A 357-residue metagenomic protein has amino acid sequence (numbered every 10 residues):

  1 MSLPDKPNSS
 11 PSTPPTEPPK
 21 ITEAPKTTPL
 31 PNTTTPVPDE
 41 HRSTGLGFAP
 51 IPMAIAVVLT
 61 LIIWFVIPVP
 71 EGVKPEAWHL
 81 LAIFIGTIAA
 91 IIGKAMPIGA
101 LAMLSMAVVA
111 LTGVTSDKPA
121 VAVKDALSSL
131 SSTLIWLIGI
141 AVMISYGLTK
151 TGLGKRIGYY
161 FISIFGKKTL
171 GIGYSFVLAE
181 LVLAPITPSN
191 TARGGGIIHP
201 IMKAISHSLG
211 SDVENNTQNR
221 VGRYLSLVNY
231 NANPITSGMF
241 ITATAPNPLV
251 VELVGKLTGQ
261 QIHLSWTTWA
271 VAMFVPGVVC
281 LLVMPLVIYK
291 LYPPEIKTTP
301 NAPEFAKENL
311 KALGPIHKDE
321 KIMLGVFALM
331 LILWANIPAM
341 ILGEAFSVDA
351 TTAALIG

Functional and structural regions predicted by a protein language model:
M1-L137, T268-G357: Hydrophobic transmembrane alpha-helices of multi-pass small-molecule transporters
G45, L209-K297: Membrane-core helix-loop-helix motifs of multi-pass transport proteins
V69, A100-E214: Membrane-embedded alpha-helical segments and adjacent helix-loop junctions characteristic of multi-pass solute
P75, G113-A120, I157, S206-S211 (+2 more regions): Peri-membrane helix termini and adjoining interfacial loops of integral membrane proteins
P75-L81, S131-I135, F161-L178, D212-L227 (+2 more regions): Membrane-interfacial loop-to-helix junctions in multi-pass transporters
A89-P97, A179-S189, Y230-I241: Transmembrane alpha-helix interface/packing and boundary motifs in multi-pass membrane proteins, characterized by
I92-A95, K150, K167, H263: Helix-loop interface residues and adjacent transmembrane-helix termini in multi-pass membrane transporters, primarily
